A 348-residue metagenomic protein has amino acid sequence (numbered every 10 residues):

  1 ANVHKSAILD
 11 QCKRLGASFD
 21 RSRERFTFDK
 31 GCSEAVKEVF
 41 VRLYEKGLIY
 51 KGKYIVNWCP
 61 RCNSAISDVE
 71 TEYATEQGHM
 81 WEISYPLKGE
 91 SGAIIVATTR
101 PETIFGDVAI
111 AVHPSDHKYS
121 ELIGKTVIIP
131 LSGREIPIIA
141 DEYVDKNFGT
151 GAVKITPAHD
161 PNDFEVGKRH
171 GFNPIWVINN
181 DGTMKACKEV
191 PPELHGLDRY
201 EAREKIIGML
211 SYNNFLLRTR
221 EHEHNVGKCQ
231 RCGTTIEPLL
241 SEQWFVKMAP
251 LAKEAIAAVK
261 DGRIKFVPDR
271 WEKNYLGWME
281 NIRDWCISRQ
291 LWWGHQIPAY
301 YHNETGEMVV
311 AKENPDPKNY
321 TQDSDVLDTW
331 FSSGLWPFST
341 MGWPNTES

Functional and structural regions predicted by a protein language model:
A1-A93, F148, A152-E304, S333: Residue patterns forming the tRNA-binding/recognition surfaces of aminoacyl-tRNA synthetases and related DALR
A1-Q11, D116-Y143, T234, L240-A257 (+1 more regions): Conserved oxyanion/phosphate-binding beta-strand-loop segments in alpha/beta enzyme cores
I66-D68, H113-P114, P191-E193, W343-E347: Short secondary-structure boundary/capping segments
Y85-S91, P114, I128-G133, H302-E304 (+1 more regions): Short acidic, glycine-rich loop/turn motifs
S91-T99, P137-A140, E307-N314: Short amphipathic beta-strand/extended segments with alternating polar/hydrophobic composition
I94-V112, C229-R231, T235-E237, W292 (+2 more regions): Conserved phosphate/anionic-ligand binding catalytic regions in large, soluble enzymes, centered on
P101-N180, S211: Catalytic alpha/beta core of large soluble enzyme barrels
E142, H170-G182, Q290-S348: Alpha-helical recognition segments enriched in aromatics with Gly/Pro capping that present substrate-recognition
